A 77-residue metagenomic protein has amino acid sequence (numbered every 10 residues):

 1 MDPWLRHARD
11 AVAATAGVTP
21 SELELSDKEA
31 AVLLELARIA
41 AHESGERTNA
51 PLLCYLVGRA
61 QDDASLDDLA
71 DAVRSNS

Functional and structural regions predicted by a protein language model:
M1-S77: Feature captures hydrophobic
